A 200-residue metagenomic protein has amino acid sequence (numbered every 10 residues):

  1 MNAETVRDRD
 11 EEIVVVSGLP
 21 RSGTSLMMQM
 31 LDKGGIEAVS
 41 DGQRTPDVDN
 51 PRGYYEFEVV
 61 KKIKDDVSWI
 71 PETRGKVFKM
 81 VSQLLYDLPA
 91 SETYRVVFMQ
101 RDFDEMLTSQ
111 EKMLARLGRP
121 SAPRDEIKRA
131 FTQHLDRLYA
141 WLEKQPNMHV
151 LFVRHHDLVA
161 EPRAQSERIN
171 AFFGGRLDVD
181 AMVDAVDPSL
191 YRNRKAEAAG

Functional and structural regions predicted by a protein language model:
M1-K76, A185-G200: PAPS-dependent sulfotransferase catalytic core
V14, F78, R95-V97, L151-V153: Hydrophobic/aromatic beta-strand patches that form the interior of the parallel beta-sheet core in alpha/beta enzyme
R21-S22, I36-E37, T45, S82-L85 (+3 more regions): Short, solvent-exposed loop/turn segments at secondary-structure junctions
Q43-P51, S121, E126, E143-G200: The conserved 3'-phosphoadenosine-5'-phosphosulfate
K61, D65-D87, R124-T132: Anion-recognition interface
A90-E111: Conserved phosphate-donor/acceptor-positioning beta-strand/loop module used by diverse small-molecule
D104-L138: A glycine- and Lys/Arg-enriched "phosphate-lid" helix/loop adjacent to the NTP-binding pocket of small-molecule kinases
